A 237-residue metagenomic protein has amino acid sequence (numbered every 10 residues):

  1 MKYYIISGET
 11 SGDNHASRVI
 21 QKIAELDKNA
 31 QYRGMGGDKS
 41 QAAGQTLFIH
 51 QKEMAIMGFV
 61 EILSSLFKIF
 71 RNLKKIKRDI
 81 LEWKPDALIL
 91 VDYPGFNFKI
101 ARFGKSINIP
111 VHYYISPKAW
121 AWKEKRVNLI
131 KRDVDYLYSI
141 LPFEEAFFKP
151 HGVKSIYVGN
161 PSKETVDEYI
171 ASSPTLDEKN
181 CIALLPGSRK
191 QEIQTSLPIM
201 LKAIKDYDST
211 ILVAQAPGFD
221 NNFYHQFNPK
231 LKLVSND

Functional and structural regions predicted by a protein language model:
Y3-P174, L184-L197, D208, A216-G218 (+1 more regions): Active-site and donor-binding regions of nucleotide-sugar-utilizing enzymes
E178-K179: Phosphate-coordination loops involved in phosphoryl transfer and adenosine-cofactor binding
M200: Conserved phosphate-handling catalytic cores of large alpha/beta enzymes
L212-A214, N221-Q226: Conserved N-terminal catalytic core of the sugar/cofactor nucleotidyltransferase
Y224-N236: Nucleotide-activated donor-binding/catalytic signature segment of Leloir-type glycosyltransferases, i.e., the conserved
